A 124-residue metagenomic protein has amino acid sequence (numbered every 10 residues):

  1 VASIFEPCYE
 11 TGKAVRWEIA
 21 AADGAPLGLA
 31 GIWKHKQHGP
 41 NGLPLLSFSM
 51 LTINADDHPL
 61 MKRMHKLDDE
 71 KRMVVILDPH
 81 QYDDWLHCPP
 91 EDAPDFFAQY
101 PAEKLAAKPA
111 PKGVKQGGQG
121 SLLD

Functional and structural regions predicted by a protein language model:
V1-D124: A structured binding-face within diverse protein domains that lines the active/interaction site
